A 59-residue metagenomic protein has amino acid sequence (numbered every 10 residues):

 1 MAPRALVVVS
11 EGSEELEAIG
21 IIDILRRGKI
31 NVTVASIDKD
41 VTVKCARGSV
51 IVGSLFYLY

Functional and structural regions predicted by a protein language model:
M1-Y59: Extended, subdomain-level signal for the structured scaffold at the beginning of enzyme domains
